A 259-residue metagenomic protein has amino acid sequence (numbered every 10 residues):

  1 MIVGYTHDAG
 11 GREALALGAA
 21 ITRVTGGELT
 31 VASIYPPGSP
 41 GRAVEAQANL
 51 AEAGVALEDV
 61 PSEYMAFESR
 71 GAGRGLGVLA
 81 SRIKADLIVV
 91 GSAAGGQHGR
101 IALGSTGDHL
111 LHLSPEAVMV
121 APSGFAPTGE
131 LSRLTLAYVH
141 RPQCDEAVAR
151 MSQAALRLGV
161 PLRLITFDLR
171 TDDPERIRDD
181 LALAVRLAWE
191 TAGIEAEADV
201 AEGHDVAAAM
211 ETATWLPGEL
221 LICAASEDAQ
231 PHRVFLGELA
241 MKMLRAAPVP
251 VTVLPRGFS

Functional and structural regions predicted by a protein language model:
M1-V44, E58, S132-R178, A182-D199 (+3 more regions): Small/aliphatic-rich secondary-structure junction motif
T25, T106, L113-P115, A192 (+2 more regions): Short, structured coil segments at secondary-structure junctions
A66-G75, A201-A208: Charged docking surfaces used in two-component/phosphorelay signaling
I83, L216: Active-site charged/polar residues at nucleotide-handling catalytic sites that mediate phosphoryl, nucleotidyl
V89-S92, A117-G124, V251-P255: Short beta-strand elements of ligand-binding domains
V90-H109, L131, D205, C223-A246 (+1 more regions): Glycine-rich, Arg-bearing micro-motifs that act as flexible, cationic patches
S105-A126: Short, structured interface segments
V185-R186, H204-T214: A short, acidic, amphipathic alpha-helical segment used as a generic capping/interface helix at domain edges
